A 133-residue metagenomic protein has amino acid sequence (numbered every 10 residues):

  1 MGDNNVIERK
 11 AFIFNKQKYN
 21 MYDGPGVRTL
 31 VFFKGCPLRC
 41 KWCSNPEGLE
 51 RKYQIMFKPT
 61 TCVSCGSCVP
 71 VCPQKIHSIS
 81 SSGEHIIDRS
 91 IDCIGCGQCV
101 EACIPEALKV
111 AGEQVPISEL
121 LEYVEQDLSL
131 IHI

Functional and structural regions predicted by a protein language model:
M1-V6, K10-F12, L30: N-terminal pre-core extensions flanking Radical SAM catalytic domains
G2-V6, G35, C93-I94, A111: N-terminal start-of-chain detector that recognizes signal peptides and the immediate post-cleavage beginning
F14-S67, I86-I94: N-terminal pre-triad scaffold of radical SAM enzymes
K41-G48, S67-I87, Q98-E113: Iron-sulfur cluster-binding cysteine motifs and their immediate structural context in ferredoxin-like electron-transfer
G112-V124: Canonical radical SAM enzyme core domain
H132-I133: Conserved small/polar residues in nucleotide/adenosyl-binding loops
